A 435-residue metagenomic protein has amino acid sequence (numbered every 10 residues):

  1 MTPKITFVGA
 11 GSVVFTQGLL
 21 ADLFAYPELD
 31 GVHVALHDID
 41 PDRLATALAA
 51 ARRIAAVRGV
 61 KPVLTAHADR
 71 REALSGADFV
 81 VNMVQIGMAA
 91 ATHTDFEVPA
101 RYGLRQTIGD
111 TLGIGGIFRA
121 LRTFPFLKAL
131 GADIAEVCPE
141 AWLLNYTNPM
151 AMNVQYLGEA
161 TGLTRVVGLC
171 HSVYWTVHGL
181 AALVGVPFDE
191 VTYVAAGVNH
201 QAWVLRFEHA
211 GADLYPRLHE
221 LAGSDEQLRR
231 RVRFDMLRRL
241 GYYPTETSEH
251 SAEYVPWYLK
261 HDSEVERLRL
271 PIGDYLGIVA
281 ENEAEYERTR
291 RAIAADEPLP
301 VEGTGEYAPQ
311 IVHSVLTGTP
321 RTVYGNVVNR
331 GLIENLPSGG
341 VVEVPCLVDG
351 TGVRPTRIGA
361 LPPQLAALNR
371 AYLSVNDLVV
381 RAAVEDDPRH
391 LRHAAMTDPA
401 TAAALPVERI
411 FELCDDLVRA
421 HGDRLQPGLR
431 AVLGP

Functional and structural regions predicted by a protein language model:
P3-V34: N-terminal Rossmann-like dinucleotide-binding module
E28-R52: NAD(P)-binding Rossmann-fold cofactor-contacting core
V63-G76: Short acidic low-complexity segments
S75, V81-N82, N145: Redox-cofactor binding/interface segments in oxidoreductases and associated redox assembly factors
V84-G87: Conserved NAD(P)H cofactor-binding loop of Rossmann-fold oxidoreductase domains
A90-A160: Rossmann-fold NAD(P)-binding glycine/threonine-rich loop
L130-Q201: Internal, well-ordered domain-core segments that constitute the primary functional module of diverse proteins
G185-P435: Long, compositionally biased stretches enriched for glycine and/or charged residues
